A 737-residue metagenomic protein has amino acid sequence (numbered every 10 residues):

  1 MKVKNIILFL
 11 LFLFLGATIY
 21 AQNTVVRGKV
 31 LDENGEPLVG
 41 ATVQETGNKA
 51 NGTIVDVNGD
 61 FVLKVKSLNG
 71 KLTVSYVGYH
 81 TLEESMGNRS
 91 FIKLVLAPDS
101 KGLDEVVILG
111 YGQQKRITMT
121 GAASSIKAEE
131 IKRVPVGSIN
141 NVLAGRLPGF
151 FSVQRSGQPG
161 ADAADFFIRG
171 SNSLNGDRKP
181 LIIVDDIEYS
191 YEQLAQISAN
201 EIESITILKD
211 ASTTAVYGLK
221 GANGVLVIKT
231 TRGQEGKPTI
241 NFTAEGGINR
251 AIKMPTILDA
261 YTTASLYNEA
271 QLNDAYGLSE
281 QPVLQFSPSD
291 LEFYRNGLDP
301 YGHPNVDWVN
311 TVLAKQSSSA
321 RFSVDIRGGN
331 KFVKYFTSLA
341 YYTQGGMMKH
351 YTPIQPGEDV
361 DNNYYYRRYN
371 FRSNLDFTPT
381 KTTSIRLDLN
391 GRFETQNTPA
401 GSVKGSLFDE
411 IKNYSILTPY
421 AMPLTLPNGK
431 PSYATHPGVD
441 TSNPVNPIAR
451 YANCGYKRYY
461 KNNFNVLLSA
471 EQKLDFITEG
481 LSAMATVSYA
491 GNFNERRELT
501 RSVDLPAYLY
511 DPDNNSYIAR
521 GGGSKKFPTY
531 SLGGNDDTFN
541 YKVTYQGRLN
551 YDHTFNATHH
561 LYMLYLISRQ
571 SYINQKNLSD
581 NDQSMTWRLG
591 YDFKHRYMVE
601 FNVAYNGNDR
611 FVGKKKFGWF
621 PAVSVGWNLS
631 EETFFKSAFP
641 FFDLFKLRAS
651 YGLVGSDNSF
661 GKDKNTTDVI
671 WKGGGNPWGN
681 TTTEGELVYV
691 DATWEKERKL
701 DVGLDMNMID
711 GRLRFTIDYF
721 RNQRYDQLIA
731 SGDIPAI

Functional and structural regions predicted by a protein language model:
K2-Y365, Y369-F371, I385: Short, small/polar-rich motifs associated with maturation and membrane association, primarily at protein termini
N23-V25, R89-A97, R116, F151-G157 (+8 more regions): Short charge-dense sequence patches
G35, G59, G429, N514-N515 (+1 more regions): Detector for glycine-centered tight turns/loop "hinges" at secondary-structure junctions
L96, I168, I228, Y433-G438 (+2 more regions): Short beta-strand element of the conserved SAM-dependent methyltransferase core
I131, K179, A320, N374-T383 (+5 more regions): Extracellular/periplasmic, surface-exposed regions of secreted and cell-surface proteins
A251-K253, Y301-A340, Q344-Y351, E358 (+7 more regions): Flexible loop and strand-edge segments within Gram-negative outer membrane beta-barrel domains
D259, F286-P288, D307, S415 (+5 more regions): Helix N-terminus capping/helix-initiation residues
